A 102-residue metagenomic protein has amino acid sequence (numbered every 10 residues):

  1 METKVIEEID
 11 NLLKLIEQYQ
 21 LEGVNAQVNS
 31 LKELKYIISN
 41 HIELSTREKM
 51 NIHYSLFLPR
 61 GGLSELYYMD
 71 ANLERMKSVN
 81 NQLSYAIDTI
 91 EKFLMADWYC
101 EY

Functional and structural regions predicted by a protein language model:
M1-E33, I87-Y102: Short terminal alpha-helical segments
T3-E7, E22-N29, H41, Y54 (+4 more regions): Alpha-helix boundary/N-cap detector
Y19-Y67: Amphipathic alpha-helical interaction modules
L56-Y102: Amphipathic alpha-helical binding modules
